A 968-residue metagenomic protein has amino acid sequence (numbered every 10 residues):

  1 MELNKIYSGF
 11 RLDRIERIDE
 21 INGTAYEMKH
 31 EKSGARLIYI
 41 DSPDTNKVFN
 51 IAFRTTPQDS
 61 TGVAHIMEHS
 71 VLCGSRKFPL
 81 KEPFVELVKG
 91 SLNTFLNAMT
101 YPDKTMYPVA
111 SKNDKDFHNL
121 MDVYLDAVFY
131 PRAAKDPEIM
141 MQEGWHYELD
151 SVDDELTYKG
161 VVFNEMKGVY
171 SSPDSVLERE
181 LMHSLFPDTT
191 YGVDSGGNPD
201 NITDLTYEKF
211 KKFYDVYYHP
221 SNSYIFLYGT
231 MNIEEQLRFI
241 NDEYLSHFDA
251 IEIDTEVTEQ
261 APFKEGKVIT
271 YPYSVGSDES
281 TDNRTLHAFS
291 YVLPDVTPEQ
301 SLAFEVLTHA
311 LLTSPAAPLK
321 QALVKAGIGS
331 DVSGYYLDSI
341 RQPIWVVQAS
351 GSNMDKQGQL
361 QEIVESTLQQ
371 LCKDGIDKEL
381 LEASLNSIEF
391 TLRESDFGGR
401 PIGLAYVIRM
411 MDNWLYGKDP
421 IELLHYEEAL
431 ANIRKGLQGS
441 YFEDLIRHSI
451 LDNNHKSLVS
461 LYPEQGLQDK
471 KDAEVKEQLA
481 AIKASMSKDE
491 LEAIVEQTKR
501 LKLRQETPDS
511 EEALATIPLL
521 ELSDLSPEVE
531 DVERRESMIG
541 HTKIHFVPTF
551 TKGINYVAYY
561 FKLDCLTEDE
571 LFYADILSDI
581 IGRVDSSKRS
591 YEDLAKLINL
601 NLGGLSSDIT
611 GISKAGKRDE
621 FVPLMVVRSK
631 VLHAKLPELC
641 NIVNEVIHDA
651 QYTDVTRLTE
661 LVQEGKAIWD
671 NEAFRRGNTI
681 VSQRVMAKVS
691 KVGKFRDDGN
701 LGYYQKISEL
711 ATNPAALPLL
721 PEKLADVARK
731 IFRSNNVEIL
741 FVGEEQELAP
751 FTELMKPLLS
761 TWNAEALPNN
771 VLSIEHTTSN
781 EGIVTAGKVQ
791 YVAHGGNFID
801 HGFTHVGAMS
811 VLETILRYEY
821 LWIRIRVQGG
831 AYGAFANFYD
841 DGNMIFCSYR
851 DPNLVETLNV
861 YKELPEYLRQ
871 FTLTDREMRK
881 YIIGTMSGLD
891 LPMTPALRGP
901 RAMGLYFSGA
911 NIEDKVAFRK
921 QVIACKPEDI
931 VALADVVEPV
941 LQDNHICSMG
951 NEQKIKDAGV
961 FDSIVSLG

Functional and structural regions predicted by a protein language model:
M1-V48: Non-catalytic terminal extensions that flank enzyme cores
D41-P43, N50-A52, F163, K167-S171 (+8 more regions): His/Glu-based metal-binding/catalytic segments typifying zinc-dependent metallopeptidases
N46-T56, E82-Y130, P137-E148, S175-D200 (+10 more regions): M16 family metallopeptidases and their MPP-like homologs
V63, M67-V71, L577: Active-site His/Glu-centered metal-binding helix of metallohydrolases
F95, K211-D215, S274-S277, L319 (+12 more regions): Generic recognition of flexible, low-complexity loop/linker segments
S151-N222, F226-Y244, F248-V275, T281-N283 (+1 more regions): Hydrophobic, small-residue-rich alpha-helical packing segments that form membrane-like cores
K159, K211-E243, P721-M755, Q942: Non-catalytic, conformational "gating/processing" segments within enzyme and secreted inhibitor domains
K212-Y214, Y224, I233-I251, D374 (+2 more regions): Extended, regular secondary-structure scaffolds
